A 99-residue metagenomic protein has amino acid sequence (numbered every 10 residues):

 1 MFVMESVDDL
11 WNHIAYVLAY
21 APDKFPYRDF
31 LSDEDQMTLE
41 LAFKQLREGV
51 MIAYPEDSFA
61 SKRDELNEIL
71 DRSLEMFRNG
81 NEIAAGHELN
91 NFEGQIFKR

Functional and structural regions predicted by a protein language model:
M1-D35, E93-Q95: Short terminal alpha-helical segments
M1-M4, M37, M51, M76: Detector for methionine-enriched segments
V3, D35, S58-K62, R78-A85: Residue-level recognition of alpha-helical structural elements
I14, I52, L74: Residue-level signal for functionally critical sites in structured catalytic/ligand-binding pockets
L18-D64: Amphipathic alpha-helical interaction modules
N67-R99: Amphipathic alpha-helical binding modules
